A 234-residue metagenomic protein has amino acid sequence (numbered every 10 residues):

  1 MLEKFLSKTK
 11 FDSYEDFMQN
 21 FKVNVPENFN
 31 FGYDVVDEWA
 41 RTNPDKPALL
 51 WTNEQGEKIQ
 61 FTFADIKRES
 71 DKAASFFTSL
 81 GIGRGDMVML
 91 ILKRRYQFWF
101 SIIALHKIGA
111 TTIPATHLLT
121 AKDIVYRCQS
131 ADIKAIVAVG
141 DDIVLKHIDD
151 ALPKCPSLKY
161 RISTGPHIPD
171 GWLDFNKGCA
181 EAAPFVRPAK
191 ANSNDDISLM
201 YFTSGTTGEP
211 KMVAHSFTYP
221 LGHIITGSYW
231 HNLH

Functional and structural regions predicted by a protein language model:
M1-F61, D65-T78, K154-S157, H167 (+1 more regions): N-lobe entry segment of adenylate-forming
P44-P47, S163-P169, A180-F202, E209 (+1 more regions): Conserved pre-ATP/AMP-binding loop-to-beta segment of ANL
D45, L49-I103, T120-V125, N176-K177 (+1 more regions): Conserved AMP-binding/adenylate-forming core of the ANL superfamily
I59-A64, S198-G222: Conserved AMP-binding A3 loop
I66, V88, L105, I136 (+2 more regions): Conserved S/T- and glycine-rich ATP-binding loop of Class I adenylate-forming
K67-K72, N194, V213-H234: Conserved structural elements of the adenylate-forming
F100-I103, K107-K177: Structural core segment of the AMP-binding/adenylate-forming
